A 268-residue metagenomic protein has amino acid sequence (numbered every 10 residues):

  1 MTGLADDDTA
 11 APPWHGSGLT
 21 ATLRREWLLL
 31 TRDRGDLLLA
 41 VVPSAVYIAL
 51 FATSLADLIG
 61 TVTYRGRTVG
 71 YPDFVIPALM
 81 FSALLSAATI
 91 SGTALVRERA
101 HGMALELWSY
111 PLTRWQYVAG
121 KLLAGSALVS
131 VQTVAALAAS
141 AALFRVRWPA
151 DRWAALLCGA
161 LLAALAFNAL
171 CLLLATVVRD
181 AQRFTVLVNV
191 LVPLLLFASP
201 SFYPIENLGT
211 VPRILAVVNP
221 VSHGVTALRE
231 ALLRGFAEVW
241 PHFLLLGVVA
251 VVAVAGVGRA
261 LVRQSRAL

Functional and structural regions predicted by a protein language model:
T2-A45: Aromatic- and glycine-rich beta-strand/loop motifs that create alpha-glucan
T2-D6, L232, L244-L268: Junction motif at the cytosolic side of a transmembrane helix
L29, R147, S199-A253: Membrane-interfacial helix-loop-helix junctions in multi-pass membrane proteins
V46-T53, G70-L143, C171, V190 (+1 more regions): Hydrophobic alpha-helical transmembrane segments of multi-pass membrane transport proteins
F51-L58, A175-V218: Transmembrane helix segments
A52-D57, R97, Y110, A141 (+7 more regions): Transmembrane helix-loop junction
I59-R67, L143-P149, E230-R234: Membrane-interface helix termini and inter-helical loops of multi-pass transporters
R114-V188, G235-G258: Alpha-helical transmembrane segments and their short interhelical loops
